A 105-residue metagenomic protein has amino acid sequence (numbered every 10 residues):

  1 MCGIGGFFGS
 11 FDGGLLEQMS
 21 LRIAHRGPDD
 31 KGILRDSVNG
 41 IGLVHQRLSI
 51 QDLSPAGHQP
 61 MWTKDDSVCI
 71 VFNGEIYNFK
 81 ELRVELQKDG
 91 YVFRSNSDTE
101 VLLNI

Functional and structural regions predicted by a protein language model:
M1-I105: N-terminus-centric sequence/structural signature that marks the extreme N-terminus and adjacent "lid/interface" module
